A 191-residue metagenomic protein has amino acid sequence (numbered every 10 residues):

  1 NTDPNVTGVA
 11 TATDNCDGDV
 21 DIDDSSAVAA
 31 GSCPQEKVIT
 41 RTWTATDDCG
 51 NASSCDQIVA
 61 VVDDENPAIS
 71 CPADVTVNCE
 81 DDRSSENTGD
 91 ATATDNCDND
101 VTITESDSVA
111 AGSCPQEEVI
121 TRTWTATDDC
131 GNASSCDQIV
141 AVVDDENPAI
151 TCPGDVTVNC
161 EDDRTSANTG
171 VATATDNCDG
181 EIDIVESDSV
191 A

Functional and structural regions predicted by a protein language model:
N1-A191: Proline-threonine-serine-rich low-complexity tracts
